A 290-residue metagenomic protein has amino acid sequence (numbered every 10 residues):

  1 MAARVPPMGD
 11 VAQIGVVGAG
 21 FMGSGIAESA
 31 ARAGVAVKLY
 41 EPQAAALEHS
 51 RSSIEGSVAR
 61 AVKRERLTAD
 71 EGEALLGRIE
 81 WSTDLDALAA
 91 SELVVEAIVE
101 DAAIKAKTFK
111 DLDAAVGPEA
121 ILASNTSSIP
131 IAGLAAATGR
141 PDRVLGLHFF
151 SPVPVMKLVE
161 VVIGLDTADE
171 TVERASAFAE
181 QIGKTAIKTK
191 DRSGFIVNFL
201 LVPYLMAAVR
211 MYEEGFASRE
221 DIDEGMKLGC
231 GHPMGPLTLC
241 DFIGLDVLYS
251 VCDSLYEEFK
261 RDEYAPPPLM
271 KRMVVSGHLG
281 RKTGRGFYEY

Functional and structural regions predicted by a protein language model:
A2-A59, R64, A115: NAD(P)+-binding Rossmann beta1-loop-alpha1 motif at the extreme N-terminus of oxidoreductases
A2-P7, A33, E170-E173, E180-D191 (+3 more regions): NAD(P)-dependent Rossmann-like dehydrogenase/reductase catalytic/cofactor-binding core
G23-G25, K105, S127-I131: Short glycine/serine/threonine-rich phosphate/pyrophosphate-binding segments that cradle anionic phosphate groups
A33-V35, P152-V162, P233-M234, D253: Acidic/polar active-site rim loop that often engages polyanionic ligands
K38-E73, I163-V172, A186, S193-L201: Rossmann-like dinucleotide-binding cores of NAD(P)H-dependent redox enzymes
A46, R60-I121, I129: Rossmann-like NAD(P)-binding element
I121-K190, F195-F199: Rossmann-fold dinucleotide-binding core
